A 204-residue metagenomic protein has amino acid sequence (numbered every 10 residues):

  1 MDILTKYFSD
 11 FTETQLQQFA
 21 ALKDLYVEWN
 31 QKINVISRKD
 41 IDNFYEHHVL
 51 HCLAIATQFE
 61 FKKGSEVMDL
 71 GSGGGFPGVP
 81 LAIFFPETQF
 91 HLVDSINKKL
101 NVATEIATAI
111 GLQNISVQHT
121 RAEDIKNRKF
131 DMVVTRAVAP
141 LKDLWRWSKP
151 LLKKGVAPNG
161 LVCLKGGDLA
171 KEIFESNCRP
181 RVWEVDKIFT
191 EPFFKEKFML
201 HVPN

Functional and structural regions predicted by a protein language model:
M1-K62, M68, K98-I115: Class I SAM-dependent transferase core
Y26, K165, V202: Residue-level signal for inorganic ion chemistry
L53-T135: Conserved SAM/SAH cofactor-binding pocket of Class I
F85, L152-A157: Helix-to-beta-strand junctions that scaffold the AdoMet/dcAdoMet cofactor pocket in Class I SAM-dependent enzymes
Q89, N114-S116, G160, R181-E184: Conserved beta-strand segments of alpha/beta enzyme cores
D131-P150: A short SAM/SAH-binding and catalytic strip from SAM-dependent methyltransferases
V156-D168: Conserved beta-strand signature within the Rossmann-like core of class I S-adenosyl-L-methionine
D168-N204: Active-site capping/gating segments
